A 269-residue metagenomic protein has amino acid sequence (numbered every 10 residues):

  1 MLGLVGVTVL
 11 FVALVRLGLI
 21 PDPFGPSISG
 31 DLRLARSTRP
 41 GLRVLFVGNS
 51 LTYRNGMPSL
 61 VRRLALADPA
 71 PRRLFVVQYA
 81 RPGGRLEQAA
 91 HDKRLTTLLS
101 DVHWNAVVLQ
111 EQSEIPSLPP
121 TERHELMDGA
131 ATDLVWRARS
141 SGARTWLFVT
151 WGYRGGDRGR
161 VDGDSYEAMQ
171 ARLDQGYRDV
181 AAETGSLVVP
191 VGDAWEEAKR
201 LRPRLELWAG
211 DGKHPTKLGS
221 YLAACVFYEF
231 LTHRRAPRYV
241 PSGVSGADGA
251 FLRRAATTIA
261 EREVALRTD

Functional and structural regions predicted by a protein language model:
G3-G6, A13-L14, L207, H214 (+1 more regions): Conserved catalytic region of serine esterases and O-acyltransferases that act on ester linkages in lipids
L10-S29: Membrane-interface motif at the C-terminal end of an N-terminal transmembrane signal
G25-R43: N-terminal low-complexity, Pro/Thr/Ser-rich intrinsically disordered segments that act as propeptides or flexible
R43-L45, L51-T132: Conserved SGNH/GDSL esterase-like catalytic core that processes O-acyl groups on lipids and polysaccharides
N49-S50, T216: Ser/Thr-glycine-rich phosphate-binding loops at phosphate-binding pockets of nucleotides, nucleotide cofactors
T52, G56, R62, L66 (+9 more regions): Sec-exported extracytoplasmic/periplasmic mature domains
R73-Q78, A143-W151, V188-V191, R235-S242: Surface-exposed patches in mature extracellular/periplasmic domains of secreted proteins
T96-K217: Alpha-helical cap/lid subdomain in secreted, periplasmic, or secretory-pathway luminal O-acyl-processing enzymes
